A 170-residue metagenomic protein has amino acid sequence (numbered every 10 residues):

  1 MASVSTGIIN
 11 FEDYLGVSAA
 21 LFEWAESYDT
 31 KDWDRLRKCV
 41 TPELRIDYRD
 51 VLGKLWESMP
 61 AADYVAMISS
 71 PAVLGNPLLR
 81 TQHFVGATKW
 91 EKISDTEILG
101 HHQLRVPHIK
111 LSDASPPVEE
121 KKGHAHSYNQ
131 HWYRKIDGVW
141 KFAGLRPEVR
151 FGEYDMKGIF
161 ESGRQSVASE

Functional and structural regions predicted by a protein language model:
M1-P42: Short, low-complexity N-terminal intrinsically disordered segments enriched in polar/charged residues
S3-S5, L74-E170: A beta-strand edge to alpha-helix "cap/lid" segment located at domain peripheries
V4, L15-V17, Y48, S70 (+1 more regions): General secondary-structure edge motif
G7, F11, L55-S58, E120: Charge-dense, low-complexity intrinsically disordered segments
D13, D29-D32, D47, H131 (+1 more regions): Acidic side chains
W33-I109: A solvent-exposed, acidic/Ser-Thr-rich amphipathic alpha-helical stretch
